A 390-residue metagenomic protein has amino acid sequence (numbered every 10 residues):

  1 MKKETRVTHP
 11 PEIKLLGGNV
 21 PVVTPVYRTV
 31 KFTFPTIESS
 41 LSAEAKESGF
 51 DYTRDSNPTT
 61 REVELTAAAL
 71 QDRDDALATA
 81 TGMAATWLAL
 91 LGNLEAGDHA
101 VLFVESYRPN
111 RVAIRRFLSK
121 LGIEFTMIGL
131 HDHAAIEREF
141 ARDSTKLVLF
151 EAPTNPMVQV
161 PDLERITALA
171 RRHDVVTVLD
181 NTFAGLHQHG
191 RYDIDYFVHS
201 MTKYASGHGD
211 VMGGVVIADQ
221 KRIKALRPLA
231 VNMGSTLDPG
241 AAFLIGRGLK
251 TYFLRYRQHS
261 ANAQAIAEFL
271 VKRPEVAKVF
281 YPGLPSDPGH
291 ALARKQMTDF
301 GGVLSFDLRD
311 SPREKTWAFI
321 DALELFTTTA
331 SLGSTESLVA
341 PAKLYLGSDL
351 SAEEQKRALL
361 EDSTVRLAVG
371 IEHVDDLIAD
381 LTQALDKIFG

Functional and structural regions predicted by a protein language model:
M1-Y27: Short conserved active-site loop signatures built around small residues
V7-L15, A76-E275, F280: Conserved PLP-enzyme active-site core in the AAT-like
P11-K14, V30-F34, F183, K203 (+7 more regions): Glycine-rich beta-alpha junction loops
K31-A84, P109-R116: Conserved N-terminal alpha-helix of the aminotransferase class I/II PLP-enzyme fold
R115, E124, E137, D310 (+1 more regions): PLP-dependent enzyme catalytic core of the Aspartate aminotransferase-like
G234-S235, A322-G333, A384-G390: A common structural junction motif
I245-L254, G302-D310, R366-G370: Short, well-ordered beta-strand elements within core beta-sheets of diverse protein domains
Q264-E336, L350-K356: Conserved small-domain helix->loop->beta segment predominantly found in fold-type I
